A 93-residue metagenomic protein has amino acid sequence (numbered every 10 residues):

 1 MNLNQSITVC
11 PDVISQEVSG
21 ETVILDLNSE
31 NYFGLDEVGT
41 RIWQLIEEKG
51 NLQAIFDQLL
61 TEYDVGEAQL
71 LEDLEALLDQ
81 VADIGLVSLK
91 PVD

Functional and structural regions predicted by a protein language model:
M1-T40, Q44, K90-V92: Acidic, low-complexity/disordered tracts enriched in E/D and polar residues
N31-D93: Long, charge-rich, low-complexity alpha-helical segments
